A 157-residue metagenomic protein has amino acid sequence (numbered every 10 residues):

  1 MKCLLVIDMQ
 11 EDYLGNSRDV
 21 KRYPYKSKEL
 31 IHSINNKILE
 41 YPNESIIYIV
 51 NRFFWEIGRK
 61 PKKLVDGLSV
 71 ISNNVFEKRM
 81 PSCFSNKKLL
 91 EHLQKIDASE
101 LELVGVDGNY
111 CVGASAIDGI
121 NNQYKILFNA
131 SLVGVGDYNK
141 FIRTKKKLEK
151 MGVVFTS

Functional and structural regions predicted by a protein language model:
M1-V75, L90-E91, K95-I96, V154: Active-site acidic carboxylates
H32-L39, Y110-N121: Histidine-anchored nucleotide/phosphate-binding helix
L68-F76, G136-S157: Structural recognition of alpha->loop->beta junctions
N73-C83, S131-L132: A short, structured active-site edge motif that brings together acidic residues
A98, V104-N109: Active-site neighborhoods of divalent-metal-dependent phosphate/nucleic-acid chemistry enzymes
A98, Y124-K125, V153: Short phosphate-binding/catalytic loops that engage adenosine nucleotides
E102-G105, Y124-Y138: A short glycine-rich beta-strand->turn/loop micro-motif centered on a GG-aromatic cluster
